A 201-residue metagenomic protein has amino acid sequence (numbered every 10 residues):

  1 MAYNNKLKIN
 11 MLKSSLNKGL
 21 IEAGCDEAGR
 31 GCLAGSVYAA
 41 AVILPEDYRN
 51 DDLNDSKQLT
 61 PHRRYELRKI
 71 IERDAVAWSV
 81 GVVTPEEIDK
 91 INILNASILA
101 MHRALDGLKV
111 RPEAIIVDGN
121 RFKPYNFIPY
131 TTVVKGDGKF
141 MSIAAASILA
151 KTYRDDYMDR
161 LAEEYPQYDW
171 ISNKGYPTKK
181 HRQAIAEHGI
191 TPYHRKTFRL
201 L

Functional and structural regions predicted by a protein language model:
A2-L201: RNase H-like, Mg2+-dependent phosphodiesterase core, and more generally RNA phosphate-backbone-engaging helix-loop
